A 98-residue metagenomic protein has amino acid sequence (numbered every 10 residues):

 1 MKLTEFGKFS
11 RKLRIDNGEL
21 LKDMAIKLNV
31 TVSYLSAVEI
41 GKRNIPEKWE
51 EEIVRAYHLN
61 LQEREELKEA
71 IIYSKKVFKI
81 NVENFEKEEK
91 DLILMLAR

Functional and structural regions predicted by a protein language model:
M1-D16: A short, Lys/Arg-rich alpha-helix, primarily the initiator
S10, V38-E39, W49, Y57: DNA major-groove recognition helix of helix-turn-helix
R11, K22, E51: Residues within the helices of the helix-turn-helix
R14, A25, V54: The alpha-helix within a helix-turn-helix
N17-S36, L67: Short alpha-helical DNA-recognition segment
N29-I45, E52: Recognition helix of helix-turn-helix/homeodomain-like DNA-binding domains that insert into the DNA major groove
K48-E66: DNA major-groove recognition helix of helix-turn-helix/homeodomain DNA-binding modules
E65-R98: Short, charged recognition helix plus adjacent turn of helix-turn-helix-like nucleic-acid-binding domains
